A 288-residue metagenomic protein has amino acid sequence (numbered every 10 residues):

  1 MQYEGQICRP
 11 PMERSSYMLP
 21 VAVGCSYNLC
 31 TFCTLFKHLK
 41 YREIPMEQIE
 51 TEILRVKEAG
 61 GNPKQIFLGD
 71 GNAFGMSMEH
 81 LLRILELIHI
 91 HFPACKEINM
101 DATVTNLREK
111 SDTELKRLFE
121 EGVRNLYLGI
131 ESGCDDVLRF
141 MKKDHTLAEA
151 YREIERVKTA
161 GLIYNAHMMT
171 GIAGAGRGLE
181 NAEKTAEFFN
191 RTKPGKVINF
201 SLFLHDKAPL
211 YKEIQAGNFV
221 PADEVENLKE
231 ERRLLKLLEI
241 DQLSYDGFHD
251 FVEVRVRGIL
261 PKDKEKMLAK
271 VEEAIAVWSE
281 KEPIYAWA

Functional and structural regions predicted by a protein language model:
M1-E13, N190-A288: Auxiliary Fe-S-binding modules of radical SAM enzymes
E4-T51: Canonical Radical SAM [4Fe-4S] cluster-binding loop centered on the CxxxCxxC motif and its immediate flanking residues
C25, C33, I49, L68 (+5 more regions): Conserved, mostly hydrophobic/aromatic
I49, L81, S111, A150 (+3 more regions): Aromatic/hydrophobic pocket-lining residues that form the small-molecule binding cavity in soluble enzyme cores
E58-I163, E239: Conserved SAM/AdoMet-binding glycine-rich loop
P63-G69, Y127, Y164-M168, V197-L202 (+1 more regions): Short beta-strand segments at enzyme active-site cores
T105, G133-V137, V157-N181, F200-D206 (+1 more regions): Conserved strand-turn element in the central/C-terminal portion of the radical SAM core barrel that lines
K110-L115, G174-R191: Catalytic cores of alpha/beta
